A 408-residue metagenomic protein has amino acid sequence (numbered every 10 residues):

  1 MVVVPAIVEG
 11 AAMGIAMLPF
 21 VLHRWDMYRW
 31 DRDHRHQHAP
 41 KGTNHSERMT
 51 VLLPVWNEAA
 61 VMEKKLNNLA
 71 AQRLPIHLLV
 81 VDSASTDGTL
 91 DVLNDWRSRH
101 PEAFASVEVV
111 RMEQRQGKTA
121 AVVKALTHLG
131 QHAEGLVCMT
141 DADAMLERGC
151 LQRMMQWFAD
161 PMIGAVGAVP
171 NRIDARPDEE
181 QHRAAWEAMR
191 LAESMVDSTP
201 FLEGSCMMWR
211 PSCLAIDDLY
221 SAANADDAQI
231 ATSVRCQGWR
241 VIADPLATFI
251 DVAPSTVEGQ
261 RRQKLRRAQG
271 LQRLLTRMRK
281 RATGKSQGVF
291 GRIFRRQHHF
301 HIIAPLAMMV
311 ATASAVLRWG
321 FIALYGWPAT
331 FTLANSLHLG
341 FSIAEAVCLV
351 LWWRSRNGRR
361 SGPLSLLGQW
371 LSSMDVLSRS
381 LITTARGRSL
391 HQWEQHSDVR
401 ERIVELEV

Functional and structural regions predicted by a protein language model:
M1-T43, V347, V376, S380: N-terminal membrane-anchoring/stem segments of glycan-assembly enzymes
H23, R111, T119-A121, A125-T127 (+2 more regions): Long helical/loop segments within the catalytic core of UDP-sugar-dependent glycosyltransferases, especially the large
V61-K64, D87-W96, V109, V122 (+1 more regions): Acidic helix N-cap motif at the loop->helix transition within catalytic regions of sugar-transfer enzymes
N67-I76: Short, acidic, metal-binding catalytic loop of nucleotide-sugar glycosyltransferases
N68, D82-D91, Q114-Q116, A144-M145: A conserved acidic beta->alpha catalytic loop
A133-M145: Short beta-strand-to-loop acidic/aromatic patch adjacent to the donor-nucleotide binding site
F158-W186, S221-D226, I230-R295, S365 (+1 more regions): Catalytic donor/gating beta->alpha subdomain of glycosyltransferases that bind UDP-sugars
V257-G259, Q263-E345, N357-L366, R388-V408: Basic/Trp-rich segment in TM-proximal cytosolic loops or flexible interdomain/linker regions
